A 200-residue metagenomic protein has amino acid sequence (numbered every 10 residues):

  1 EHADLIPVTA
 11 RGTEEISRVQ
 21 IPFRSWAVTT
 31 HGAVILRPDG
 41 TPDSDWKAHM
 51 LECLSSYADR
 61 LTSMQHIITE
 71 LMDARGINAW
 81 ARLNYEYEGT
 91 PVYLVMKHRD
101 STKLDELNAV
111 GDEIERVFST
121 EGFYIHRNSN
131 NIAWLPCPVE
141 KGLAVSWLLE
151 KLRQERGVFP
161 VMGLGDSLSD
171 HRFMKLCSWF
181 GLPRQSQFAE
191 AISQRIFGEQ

Functional and structural regions predicted by a protein language model:
E1-R75: Active-site phosphate-binding/coordination module
I6, V28, M162-L164, G181: Hydrophobic/aromatic beta-strand patches that form the interior of the parallel beta-sheet core in alpha/beta enzyme
R11-T13, G165-S169, R184-Q187: Short, polar loop motifs at secondary-structure junctions
E14-R18, A144, R172-F173, A191: Phosphate- and divalent-cation-binding pockets in alpha/beta enzyme and binding domains that engage nucleotide-derived
S25, S178-W179: Receiver (REC) domain switch/active-site residues of two-component response regulators
E70-M162, L168-L176: Conserved acidic, metal-coordinating active-site core of Asp-based, Mg2+-dependent phosphoryl-transfer enzymes
W179-Q200: Asp-based, Mg2+/Mn2+-dependent phosphohydrolase catalytic module
